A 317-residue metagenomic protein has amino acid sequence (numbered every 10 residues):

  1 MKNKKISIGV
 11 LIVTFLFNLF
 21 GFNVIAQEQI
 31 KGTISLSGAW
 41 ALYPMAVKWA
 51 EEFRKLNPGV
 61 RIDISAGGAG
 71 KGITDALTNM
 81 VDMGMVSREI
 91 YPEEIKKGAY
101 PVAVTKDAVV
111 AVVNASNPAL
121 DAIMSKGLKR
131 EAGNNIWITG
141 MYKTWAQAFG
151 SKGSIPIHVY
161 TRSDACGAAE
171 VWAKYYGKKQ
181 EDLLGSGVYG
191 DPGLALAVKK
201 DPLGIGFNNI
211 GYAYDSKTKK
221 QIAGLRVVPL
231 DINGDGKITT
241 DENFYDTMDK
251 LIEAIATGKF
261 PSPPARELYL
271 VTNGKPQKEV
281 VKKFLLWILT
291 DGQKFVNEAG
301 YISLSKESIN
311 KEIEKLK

Functional and structural regions predicted by a protein language model:
M1, F22-Q27: Basic/polar N-terminal segments that are highly enriched at the extreme N-terminus, encompassing both cleavable
M1-I12: Bacterial N-terminal signal peptides that target proteins for export
V10-G21: Bacterial N-terminal signal peptides
A26-K317: Flexible loop/hinge segments at secondary-structure junctions
